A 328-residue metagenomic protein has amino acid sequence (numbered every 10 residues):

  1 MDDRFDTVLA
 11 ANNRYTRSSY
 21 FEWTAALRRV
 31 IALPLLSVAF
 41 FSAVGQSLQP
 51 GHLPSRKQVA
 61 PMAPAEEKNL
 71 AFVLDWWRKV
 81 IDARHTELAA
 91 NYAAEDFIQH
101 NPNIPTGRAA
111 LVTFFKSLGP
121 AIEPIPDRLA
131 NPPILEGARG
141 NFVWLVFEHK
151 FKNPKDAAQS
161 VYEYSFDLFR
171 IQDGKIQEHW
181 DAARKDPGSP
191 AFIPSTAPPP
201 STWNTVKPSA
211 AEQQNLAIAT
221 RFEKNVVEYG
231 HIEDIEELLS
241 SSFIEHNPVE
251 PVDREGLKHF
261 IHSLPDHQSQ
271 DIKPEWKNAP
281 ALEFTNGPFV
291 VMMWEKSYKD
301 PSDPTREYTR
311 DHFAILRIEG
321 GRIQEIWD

Functional and structural regions predicted by a protein language model:
M1, R14-R17, L36-S37, Y162 (+2 more regions): N-terminal leader/targeting signatures
M1-L27: N-terminal secretory signal peptides that target proteins for export/translocation
T7, W23, S42-A43, Q99: Generic detector of N-terminal low-structure segments
A11, L35-L36, Q177, Q324: Enrichment for repetitive, rod-forming helical segments
V30-S42: Bacterial N-terminal signal peptides
Q46-D328: C-terminal and inter-domain tail/linker signature
